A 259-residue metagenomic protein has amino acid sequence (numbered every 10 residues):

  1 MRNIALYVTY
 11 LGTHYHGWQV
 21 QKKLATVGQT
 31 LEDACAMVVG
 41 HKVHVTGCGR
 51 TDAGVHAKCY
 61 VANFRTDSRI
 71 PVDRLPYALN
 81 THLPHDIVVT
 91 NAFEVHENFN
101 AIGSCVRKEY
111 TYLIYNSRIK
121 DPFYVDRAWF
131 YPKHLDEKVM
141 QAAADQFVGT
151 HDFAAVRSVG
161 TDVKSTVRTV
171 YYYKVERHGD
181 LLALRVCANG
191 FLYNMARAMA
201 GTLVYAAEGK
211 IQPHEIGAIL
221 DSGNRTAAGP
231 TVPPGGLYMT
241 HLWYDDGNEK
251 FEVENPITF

Functional and structural regions predicted by a protein language model:
M1-F259: Structured-RNA-binding interfaces characteristic of tRNA pseudouridine synthases
